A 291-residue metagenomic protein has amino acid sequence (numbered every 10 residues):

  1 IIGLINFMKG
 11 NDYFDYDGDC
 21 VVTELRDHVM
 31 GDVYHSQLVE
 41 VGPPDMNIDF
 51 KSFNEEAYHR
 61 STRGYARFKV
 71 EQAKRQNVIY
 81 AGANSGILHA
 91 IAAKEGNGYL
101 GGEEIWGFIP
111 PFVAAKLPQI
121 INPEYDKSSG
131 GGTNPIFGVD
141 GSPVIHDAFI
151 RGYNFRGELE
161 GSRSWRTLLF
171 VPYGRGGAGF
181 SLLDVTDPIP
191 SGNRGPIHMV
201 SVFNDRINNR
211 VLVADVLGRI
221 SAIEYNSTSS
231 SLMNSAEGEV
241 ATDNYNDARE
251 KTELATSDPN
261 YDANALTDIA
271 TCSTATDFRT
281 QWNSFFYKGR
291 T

Functional and structural regions predicted by a protein language model:
I1-T291: A fold-level detector for beta-propeller and closely related beta-sheet-rich head/sensor domains
